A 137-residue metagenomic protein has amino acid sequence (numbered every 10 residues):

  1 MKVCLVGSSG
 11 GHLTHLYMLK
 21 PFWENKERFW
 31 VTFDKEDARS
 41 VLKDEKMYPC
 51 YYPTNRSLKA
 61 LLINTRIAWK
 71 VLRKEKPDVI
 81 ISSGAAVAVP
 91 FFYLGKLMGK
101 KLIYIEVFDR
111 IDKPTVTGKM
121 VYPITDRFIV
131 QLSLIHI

Functional and structural regions predicted by a protein language model:
M1-F33, R39-L42: N-terminal subdomain of nucleotide-sugar transferases
K26-I63: Short, surface-exposed acidic-centric catalytic microdomains
R28-D34, E106, I129-Q131: Short internal beta-strands
R56-D78: An amphipathic, basic-hydrophobic alpha-helix
V79-M98: An aromatic- and histidine-rich active-site surface loop
L94-F108: Active-site proximal beta-strand in glycosyltransferases
I103-I105, K113-I129: A conserved, positively charged/aromatic
I135-I137: Conserved small/polar residues in nucleotide/adenosyl-binding loops
